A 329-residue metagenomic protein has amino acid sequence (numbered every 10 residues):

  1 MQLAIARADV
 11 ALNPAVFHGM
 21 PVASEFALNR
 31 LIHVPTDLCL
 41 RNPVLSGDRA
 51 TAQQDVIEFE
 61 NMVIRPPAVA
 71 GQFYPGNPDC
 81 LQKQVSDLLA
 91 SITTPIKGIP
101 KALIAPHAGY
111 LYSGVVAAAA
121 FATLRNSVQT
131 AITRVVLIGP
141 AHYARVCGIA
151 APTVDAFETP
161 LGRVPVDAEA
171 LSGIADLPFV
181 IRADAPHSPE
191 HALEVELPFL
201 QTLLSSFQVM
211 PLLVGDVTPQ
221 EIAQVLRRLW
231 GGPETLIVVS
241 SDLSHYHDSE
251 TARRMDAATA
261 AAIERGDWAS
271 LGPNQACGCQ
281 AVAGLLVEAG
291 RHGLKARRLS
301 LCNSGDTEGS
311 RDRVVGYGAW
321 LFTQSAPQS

Functional and structural regions predicted by a protein language model:
M1-A8, G19-P21, I32-P35, P43: Hydrophobic helix segments
L3, F26, Q54: Cationic, low-complexity basic patches in intrinsically disordered or flexible, solvent-exposed regions
V56-E308, L321-Q328: Active-site histidine-anchored catalytic micro-motif
V314-A319: Short hydrophobic/aromatic beta-strand or adjacent loop that forms the aromatic wall/cage of a ligand/substrate-binding
